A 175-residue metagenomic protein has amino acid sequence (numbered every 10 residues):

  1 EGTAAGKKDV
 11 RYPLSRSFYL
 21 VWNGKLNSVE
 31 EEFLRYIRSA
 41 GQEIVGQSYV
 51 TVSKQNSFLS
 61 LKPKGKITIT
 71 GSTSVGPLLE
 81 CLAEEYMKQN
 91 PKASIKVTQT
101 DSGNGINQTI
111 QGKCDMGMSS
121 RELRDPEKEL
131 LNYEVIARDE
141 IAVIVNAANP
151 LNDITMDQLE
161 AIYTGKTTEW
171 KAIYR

Functional and structural regions predicted by a protein language model:
E1-R175: Exported/periplasmic ABC-transporter solute-binding proteins
